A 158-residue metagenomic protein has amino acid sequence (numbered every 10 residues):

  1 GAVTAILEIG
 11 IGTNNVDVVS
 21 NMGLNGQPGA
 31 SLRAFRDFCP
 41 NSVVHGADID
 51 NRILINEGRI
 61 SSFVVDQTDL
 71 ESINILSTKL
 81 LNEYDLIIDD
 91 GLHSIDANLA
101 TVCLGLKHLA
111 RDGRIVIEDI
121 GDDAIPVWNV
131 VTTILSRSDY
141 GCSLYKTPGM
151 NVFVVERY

Functional and structural regions predicted by a protein language model:
G1-I117, G121-Y158: A short alpha-helical cap/connector motif
